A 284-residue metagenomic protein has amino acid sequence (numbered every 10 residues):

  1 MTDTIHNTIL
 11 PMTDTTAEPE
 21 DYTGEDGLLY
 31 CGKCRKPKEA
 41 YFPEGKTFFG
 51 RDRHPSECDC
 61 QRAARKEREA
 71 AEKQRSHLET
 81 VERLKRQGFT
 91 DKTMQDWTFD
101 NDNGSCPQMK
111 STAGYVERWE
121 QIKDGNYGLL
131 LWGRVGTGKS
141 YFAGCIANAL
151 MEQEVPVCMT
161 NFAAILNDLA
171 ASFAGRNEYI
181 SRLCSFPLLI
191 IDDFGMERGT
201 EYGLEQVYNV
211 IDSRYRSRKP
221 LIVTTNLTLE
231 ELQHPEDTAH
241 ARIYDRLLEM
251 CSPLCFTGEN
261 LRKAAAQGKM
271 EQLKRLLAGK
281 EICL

Functional and structural regions predicted by a protein language model:
M1-N103, M109, A266-L284: A short, basic N-terminal segment
F48, W119-E120, E178-I180, C184 (+2 more regions): Short, flexible, glycine/charge-rich loop motifs used to bind or transfer phosphoryl groups or to couple energy/partner
C60, G104, F162, F256-G258: Active-site donor-binding loop signature of nucleotide-sugar glycosyltransferases
P107-V116, N126, A147-L188, R198-E205: Short glycine-rich substrate-engagement loop in P-loop NTPases that contacts/grips substrate
K123-A143: Walker A/P-loop nucleotide-binding motif
Y127-L131, P187-I191, L221: Generic beta-sheet signal
M159, I190-D192, P220-N226: Structural recognition of the conserved hydrophobic beta-strand(s) that form the central parallel beta-sheet of P-loop
L166-L169, E197-L284: Replace "adjacent to P-loop NTPase cores in ATP/GTP-dependent enzymes" with "adjacent to NTP-binding cores
